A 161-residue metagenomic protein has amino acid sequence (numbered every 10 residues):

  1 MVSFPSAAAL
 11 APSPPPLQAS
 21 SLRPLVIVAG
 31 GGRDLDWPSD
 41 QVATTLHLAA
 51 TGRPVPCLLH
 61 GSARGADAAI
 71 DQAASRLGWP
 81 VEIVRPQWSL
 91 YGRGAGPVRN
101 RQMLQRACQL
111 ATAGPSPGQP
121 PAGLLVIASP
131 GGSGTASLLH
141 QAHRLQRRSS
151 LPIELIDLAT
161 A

Functional and structural regions predicted by a protein language model:
M1: Non-catalytic, low-structured ubiquitin/UBL-interacting segments
F4-I27, G31-A161: Acidic/glycine-enriched connector segments
